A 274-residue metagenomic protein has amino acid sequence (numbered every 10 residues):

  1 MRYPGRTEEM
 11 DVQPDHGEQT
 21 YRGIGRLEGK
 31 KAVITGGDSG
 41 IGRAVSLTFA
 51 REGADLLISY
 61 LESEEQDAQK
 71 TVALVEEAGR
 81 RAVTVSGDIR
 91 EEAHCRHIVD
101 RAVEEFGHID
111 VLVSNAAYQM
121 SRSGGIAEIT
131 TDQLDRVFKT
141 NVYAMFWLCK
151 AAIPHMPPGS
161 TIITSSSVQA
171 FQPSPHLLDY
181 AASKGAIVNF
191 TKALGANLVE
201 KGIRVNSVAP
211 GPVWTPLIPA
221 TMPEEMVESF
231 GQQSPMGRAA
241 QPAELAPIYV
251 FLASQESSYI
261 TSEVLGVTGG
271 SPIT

Functional and structural regions predicted by a protein language model:
M10, E18-Q19, S123, Q172 (+3 more regions): Short C-terminal tail/terminal secondary-structure segment of NAD(P)H-dependent dehydrogenase/reductase domains
E91, R96, E104, A117-D135 (+3 more regions): Conserved mid-core segment of classical short-chain dehydrogenase/reductases
D100, E104, T140-S160, G195-A196 (+2 more regions): Amphipathic alpha-helical dimer-interface segment in Rossmann-like NAD(P)H-dependent oxidoreductases
A127-F146, G159, I163, I187 (+1 more regions): Catalytic Tyr-X3-Lys loop
C149, S183, T191: Active-site helix of classical SDR
S167: Residue(s) in the substrate-gating loop at a strand-loop-helix junction that position the organic substrate next
V199, R204, I260-S262: Short, small/polar-rich loop/turn modules that mediate ligand/substrate recognition or access, typified
S234-L245, E256: A conserved structural motif in NAD(P)-dependent oxidoreductases
